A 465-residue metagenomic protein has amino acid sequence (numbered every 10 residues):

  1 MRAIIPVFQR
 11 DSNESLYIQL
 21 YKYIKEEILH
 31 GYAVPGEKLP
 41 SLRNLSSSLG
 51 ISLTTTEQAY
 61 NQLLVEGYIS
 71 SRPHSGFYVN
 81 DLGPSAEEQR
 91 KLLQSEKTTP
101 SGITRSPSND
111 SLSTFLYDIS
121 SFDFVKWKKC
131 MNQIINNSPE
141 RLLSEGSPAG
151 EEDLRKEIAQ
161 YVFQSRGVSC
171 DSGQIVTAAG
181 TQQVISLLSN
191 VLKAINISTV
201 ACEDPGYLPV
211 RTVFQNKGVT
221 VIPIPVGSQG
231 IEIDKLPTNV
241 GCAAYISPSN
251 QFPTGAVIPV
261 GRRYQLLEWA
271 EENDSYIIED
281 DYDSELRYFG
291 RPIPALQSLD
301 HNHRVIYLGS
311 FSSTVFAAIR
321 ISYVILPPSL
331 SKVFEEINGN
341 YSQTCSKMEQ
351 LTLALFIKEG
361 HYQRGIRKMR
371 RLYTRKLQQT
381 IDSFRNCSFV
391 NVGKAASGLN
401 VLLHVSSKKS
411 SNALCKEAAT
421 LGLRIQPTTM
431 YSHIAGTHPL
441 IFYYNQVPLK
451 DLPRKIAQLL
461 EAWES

Functional and structural regions predicted by a protein language model:
M1-I134, L143, S329, E335 (+10 more regions): N-terminal basic, amphipathic alpha-helical segments
H74, D300-V333: Active-site PLP attachment segment
S113-T114, C202, P225, Y245-S247 (+4 more regions): Short beta-strand segments
Y117, S249-F252, S313: Short glycine-rich anion-binding loops that position phosphate/pyrophosphate groups of nucleotides and phosphorylated
M131, R141-N273, I278, E285-L286 (+3 more regions): Conserved core of the PLP fold type I
I158, C170, V176, G206-V213 (+13 more regions): A generic "structured core" feature
